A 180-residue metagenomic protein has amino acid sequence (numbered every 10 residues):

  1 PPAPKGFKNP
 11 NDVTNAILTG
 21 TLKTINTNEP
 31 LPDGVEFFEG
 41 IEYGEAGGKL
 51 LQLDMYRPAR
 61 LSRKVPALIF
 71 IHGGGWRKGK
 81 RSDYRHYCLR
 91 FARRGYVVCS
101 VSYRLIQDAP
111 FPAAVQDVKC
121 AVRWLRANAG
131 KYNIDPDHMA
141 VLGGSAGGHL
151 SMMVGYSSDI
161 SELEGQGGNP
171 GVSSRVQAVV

Functional and structural regions predicted by a protein language model:
A3-R63: N-terminal cap/lid segment of alpha/beta-hydrolase-fold proteins
L31, G47, S62-R63, A92-R93 (+3 more regions): Extracellular/periplasmic catalytic domains that process cell-envelope and extracellular macromolecules
L51, P66, H138: Alpha/beta-hydrolase fold active-site loops
A59, G74, V97, S102-I106: Short beta-to-alpha linker loops that shape the active-site pocket of alpha/beta-hydrolase fold enzymes
K64-G75: Short beta-strand element of the alpha/beta-hydrolase
K78-S82, D108-A109: Short N-terminal helix/helix-N-cap motif within the alpha/beta-hydrolase-1
R81-S100: Short amphipathic alpha-helix adjacent to the substrate-entry channel of hydrolases
C120-V180: Primarily recognizes the serine-hydrolase "nucleophile elbow" in alpha/beta-hydrolase and SGNH/GDSL folds
